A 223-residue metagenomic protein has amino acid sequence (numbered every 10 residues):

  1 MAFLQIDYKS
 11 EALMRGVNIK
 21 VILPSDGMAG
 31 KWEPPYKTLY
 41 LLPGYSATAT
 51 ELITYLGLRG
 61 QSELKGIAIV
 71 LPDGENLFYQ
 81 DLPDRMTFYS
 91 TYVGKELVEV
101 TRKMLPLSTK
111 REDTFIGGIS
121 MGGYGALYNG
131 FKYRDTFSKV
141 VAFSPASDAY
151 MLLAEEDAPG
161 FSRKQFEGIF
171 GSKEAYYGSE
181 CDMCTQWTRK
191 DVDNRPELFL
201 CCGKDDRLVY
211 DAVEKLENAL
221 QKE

Functional and structural regions predicted by a protein language model:
M1-E223: Non-catalytic cap/lid and distal C-terminal segments of serine-dependent acyl enzymes
